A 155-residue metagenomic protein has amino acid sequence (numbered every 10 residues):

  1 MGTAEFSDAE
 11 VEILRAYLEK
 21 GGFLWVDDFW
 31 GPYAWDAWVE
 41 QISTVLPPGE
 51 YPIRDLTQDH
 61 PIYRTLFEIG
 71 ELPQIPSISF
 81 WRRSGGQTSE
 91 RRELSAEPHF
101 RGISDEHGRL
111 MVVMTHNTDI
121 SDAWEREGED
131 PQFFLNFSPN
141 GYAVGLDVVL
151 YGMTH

Functional and structural regions predicted by a protein language model:
M1-V39, T44, S79-R83, T115: Helical hinge/lid and interdomain linker segments adjacent to catalytic or ligand-binding clefts that mediate domain
E10, H60, L146: Solvent-exposed, flexible loop/coil residues
R15-L18, T44-L46, L72-I75, D130-L135: Short, low-complexity, polar/charged sequence segments that are solvent-exposed and flexible
G22, L46-E50, G152: A generic secondary-structure signal for well-formed alpha-helical elements
G22, M111, L146: Residue-level detector of short, conserved catalytic/binding motifs and their immediate flanks
D27-D28, D119, D147: Acidic side chains
Y33-E125, Y142: An acidic, glycine-rich "communication" segment
A123-H155: Extracellular ligand-binding/catalytic regions of CAZymes and related secreted enzymes and adhesion modules
